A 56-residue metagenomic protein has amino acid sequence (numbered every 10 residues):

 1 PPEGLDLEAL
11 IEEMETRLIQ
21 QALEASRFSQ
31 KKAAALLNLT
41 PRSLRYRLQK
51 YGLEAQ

Functional and structural regions predicted by a protein language model:
P2-Q56: Bacterial C-terminal helix-turn-helix
